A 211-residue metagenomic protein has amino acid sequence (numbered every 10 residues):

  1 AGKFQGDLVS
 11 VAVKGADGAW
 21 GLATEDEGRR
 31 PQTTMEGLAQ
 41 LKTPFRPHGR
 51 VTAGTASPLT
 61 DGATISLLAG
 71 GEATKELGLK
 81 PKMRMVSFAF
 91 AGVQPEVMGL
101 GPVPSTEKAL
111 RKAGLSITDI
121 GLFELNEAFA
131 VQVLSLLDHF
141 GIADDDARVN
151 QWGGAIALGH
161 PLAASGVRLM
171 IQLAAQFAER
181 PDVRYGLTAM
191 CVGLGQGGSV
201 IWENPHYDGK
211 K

Functional and structural regions predicted by a protein language model:
A1-E76, H139-I142, D146-R148: N-terminal extracellular/periplasmic Venus flytrap/periplasmic-binding protein-like
A1-K3, G15, K42-F45, G71 (+7 more regions): Structural signal for hydrophobic packing residues in well-ordered secondary-structure cores of soluble enzyme domains
D7-V13, L79-F90, T118-E127, D146-G154 (+1 more regions): Beta-strand segments within the central parallel beta-sheet cores of soluble alpha/beta enzyme folds
A19-E25, P95-P102, E127-A147, P161-S165 (+1 more regions): Short glycine/threonine-rich loop-to-helix capping motif typified by GTGT followed within a few residues by an Asp-Pro
M35-K42, I65-G71, V86, V103-E107 (+5 more regions): Predominant activation on well-ordered alpha-helical scaffold segments within soluble catalytic domains
H48-T64, V86-K112, G121, L125-E127 (+2 more regions): Active-site pocket-shaping loop/turn-to-helix segments
T52-A69, G166-K211: Conserved beta-strand-centric core segments of catalytic alpha/beta enzyme folds
T74-P81, E107-L122, F140-D144: Phosphate/pyrophosphate-binding loops at sites that engage ATP/ADP/AMP, CoA/4′-phosphopantetheine, polyphosphate
